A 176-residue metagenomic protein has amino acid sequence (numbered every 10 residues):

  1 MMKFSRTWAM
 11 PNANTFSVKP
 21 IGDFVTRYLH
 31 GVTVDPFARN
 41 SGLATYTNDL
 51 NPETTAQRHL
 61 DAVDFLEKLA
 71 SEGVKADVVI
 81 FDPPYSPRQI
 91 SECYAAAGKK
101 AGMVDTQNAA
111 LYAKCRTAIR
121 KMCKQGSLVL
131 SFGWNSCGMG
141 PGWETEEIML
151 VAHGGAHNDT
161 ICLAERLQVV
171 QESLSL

Functional and structural regions predicted by a protein language model:
M1-T54, G154-E165, V169-L176: S-adenosyl-L-methionine
A13-I21, D61, Q107-C115: Soluble or luminal CAZymes and related metallo-dependent hydrolases
L29, G73, M122-Q125: A generic alpha-to-beta junction signature in SAM-dependent methyltransferases
V32-G42, A62, V74-A95: Conserved proline-anchored active-site loop of SAM-dependent methyltransferases that bridges a beta-strand
T47, A95-K99, E147: Glycine-rich, phosphate-binding/catalytic loops in enzymes
T55-K68, I80-D82: Conserved SAM-binding strand-loop segment of SAM-dependent methyltransferases
P87-T117: A short, conserved alpha-helix within the catalytic core of class I
N108-T160, E165: Conserved Class I SAM-dependent methyltransferase catalytic core
